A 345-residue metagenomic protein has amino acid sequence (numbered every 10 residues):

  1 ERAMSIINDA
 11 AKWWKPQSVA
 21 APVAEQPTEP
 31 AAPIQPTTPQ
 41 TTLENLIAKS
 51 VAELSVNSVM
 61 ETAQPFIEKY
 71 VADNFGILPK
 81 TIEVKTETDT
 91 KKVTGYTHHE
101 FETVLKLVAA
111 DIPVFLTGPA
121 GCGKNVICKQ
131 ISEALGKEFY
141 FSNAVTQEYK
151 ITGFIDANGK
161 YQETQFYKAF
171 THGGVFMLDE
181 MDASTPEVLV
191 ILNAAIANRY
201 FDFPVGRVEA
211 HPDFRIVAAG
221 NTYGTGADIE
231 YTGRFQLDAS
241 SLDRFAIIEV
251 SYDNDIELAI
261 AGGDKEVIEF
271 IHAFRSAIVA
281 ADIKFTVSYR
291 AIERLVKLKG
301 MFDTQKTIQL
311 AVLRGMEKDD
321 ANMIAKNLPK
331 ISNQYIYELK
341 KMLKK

Functional and structural regions predicted by a protein language model:
A3-K345: C-terminal regulatory/interaction module of P-loop NTP-utilizing enzymes
